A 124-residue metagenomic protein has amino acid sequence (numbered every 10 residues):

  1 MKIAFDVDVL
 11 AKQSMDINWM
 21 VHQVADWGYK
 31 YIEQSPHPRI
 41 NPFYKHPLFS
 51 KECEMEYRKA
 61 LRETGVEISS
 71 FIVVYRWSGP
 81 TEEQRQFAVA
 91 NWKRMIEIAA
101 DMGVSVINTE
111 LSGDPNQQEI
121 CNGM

Functional and structural regions predicted by a protein language model:
M1, G28, R58, T64-E67: A generic secondary-structure signal marking the coil-to-beta-strand transition
M1-V7, I32-Q34, I68-V73, I107-T109: Hydrophobic faces of well-ordered beta-strands that scaffold small-molecule active sites in alpha/beta enzyme cores
V7-S14: Short polar catalytic/cofactor-binding loops
K12, H46-F49, P80, Q84: Pocket-edge positions in alpha/beta enzyme catalytic cores
N18-P38, D101-S105: Catalytic domains of carbohydrate-active enzymes, especially glycoside hydrolases
W19-V21, M55, K59-T64, R76-M124: Active-site acidic/histidine proton-transfer and metal-coordination neighborhood in alpha/beta enzyme cores
E33-R62, L111-P115: Glycine-rich, proline-tolerant flexible connector loops at the mouths of alpha/beta enzymes
H37-Y44, I72-P80: Glycine-/proline-rich flexible loop or hinge segments
